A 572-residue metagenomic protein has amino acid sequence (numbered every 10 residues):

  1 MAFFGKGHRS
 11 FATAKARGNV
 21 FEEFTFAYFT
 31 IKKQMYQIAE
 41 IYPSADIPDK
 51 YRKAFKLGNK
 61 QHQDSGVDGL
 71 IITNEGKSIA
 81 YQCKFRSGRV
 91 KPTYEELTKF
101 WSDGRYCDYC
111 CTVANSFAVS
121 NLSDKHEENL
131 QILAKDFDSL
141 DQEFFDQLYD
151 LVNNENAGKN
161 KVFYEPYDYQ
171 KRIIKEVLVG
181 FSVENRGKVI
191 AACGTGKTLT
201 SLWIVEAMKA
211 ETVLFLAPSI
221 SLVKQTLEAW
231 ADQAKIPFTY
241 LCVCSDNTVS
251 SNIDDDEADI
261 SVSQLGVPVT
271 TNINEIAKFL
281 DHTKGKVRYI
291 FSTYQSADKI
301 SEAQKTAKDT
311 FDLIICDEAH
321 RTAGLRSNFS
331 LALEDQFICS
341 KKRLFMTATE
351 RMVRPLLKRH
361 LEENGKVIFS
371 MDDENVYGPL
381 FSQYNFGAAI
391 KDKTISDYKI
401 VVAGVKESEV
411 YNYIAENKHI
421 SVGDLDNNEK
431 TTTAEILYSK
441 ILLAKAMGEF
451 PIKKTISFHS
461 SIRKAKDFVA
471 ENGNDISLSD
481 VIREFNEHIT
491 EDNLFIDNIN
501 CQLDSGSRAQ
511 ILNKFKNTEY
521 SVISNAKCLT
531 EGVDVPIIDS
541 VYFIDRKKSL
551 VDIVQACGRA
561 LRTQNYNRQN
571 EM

Functional and structural regions predicted by a protein language model:
K15-R105: Catalytic centers of nucleases
D103-L133: Nucleic-acid nuclease catalytic cores
E155-K188: Conserved pre-motif I regulatory segment
V183-I204: Walker A/P-loop
A192-T195, P218, V223-Y289, K299-T310 (+3 more regions): Conserved C-terminal RecA-like helicase domain
K305-F345, E350-R351: SF2 helicase catalytic motif II
E374-S461: Conserved interdomain linker/interface between the two RecA-like ATPase lobes of SF2 helicase motors
I499-M572: Conserved RecA-like P-loop NTPase helicase motor core
